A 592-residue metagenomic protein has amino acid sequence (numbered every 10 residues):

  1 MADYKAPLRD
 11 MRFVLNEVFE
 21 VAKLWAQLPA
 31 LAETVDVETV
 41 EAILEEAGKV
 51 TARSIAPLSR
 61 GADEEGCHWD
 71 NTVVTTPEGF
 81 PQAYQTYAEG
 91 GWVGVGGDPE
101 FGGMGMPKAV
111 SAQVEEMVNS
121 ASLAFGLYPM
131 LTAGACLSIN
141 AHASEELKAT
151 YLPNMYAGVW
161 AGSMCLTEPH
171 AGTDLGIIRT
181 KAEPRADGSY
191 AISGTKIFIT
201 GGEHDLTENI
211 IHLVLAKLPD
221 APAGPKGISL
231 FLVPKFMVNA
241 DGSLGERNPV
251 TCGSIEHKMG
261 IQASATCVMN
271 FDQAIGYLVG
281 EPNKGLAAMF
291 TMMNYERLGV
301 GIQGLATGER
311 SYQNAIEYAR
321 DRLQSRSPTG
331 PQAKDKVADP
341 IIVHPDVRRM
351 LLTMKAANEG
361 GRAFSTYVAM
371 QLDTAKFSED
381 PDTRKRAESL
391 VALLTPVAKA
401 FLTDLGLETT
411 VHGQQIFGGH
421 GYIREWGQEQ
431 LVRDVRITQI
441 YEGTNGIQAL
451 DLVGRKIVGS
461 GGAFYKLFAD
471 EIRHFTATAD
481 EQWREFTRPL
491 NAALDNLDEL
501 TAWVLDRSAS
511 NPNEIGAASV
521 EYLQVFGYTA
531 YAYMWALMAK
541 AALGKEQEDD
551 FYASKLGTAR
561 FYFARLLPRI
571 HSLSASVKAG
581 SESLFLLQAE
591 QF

Functional and structural regions predicted by a protein language model:
M1-G126, T150, D373, A579-F592: Amphipathic, small/basic residue-rich leader segments at the start of a protein or domain
A2-K5, P184, I261, Y367 (+3 more regions): Alpha-helix capping/hinge segments and adjacent helical runs
A32, E64-T76, A288-G299, Q313-M354 (+4 more regions): Glycine-rich cofactor-pocket loops
F80, Y128-T132, A143-R185, A369-E388 (+4 more regions): Internal maturation/activation junctions in enzymes
Q113, G459, H474-F592: C-terminal amphipathic alpha-helical interaction region
A133-A135, S144-L147, E442-T444, L452-D495: A structural-propensity feature for long, helix-poor, extended segments
S189, S193-R247: A short core secondary-structure module
F198-T200, M237-G253, K258, A265-E296 (+2 more regions): A glycine-rich, basic-preceded beta-loop-alpha segment at the flavin cofactor/substrate interface of flavin-utilizing
